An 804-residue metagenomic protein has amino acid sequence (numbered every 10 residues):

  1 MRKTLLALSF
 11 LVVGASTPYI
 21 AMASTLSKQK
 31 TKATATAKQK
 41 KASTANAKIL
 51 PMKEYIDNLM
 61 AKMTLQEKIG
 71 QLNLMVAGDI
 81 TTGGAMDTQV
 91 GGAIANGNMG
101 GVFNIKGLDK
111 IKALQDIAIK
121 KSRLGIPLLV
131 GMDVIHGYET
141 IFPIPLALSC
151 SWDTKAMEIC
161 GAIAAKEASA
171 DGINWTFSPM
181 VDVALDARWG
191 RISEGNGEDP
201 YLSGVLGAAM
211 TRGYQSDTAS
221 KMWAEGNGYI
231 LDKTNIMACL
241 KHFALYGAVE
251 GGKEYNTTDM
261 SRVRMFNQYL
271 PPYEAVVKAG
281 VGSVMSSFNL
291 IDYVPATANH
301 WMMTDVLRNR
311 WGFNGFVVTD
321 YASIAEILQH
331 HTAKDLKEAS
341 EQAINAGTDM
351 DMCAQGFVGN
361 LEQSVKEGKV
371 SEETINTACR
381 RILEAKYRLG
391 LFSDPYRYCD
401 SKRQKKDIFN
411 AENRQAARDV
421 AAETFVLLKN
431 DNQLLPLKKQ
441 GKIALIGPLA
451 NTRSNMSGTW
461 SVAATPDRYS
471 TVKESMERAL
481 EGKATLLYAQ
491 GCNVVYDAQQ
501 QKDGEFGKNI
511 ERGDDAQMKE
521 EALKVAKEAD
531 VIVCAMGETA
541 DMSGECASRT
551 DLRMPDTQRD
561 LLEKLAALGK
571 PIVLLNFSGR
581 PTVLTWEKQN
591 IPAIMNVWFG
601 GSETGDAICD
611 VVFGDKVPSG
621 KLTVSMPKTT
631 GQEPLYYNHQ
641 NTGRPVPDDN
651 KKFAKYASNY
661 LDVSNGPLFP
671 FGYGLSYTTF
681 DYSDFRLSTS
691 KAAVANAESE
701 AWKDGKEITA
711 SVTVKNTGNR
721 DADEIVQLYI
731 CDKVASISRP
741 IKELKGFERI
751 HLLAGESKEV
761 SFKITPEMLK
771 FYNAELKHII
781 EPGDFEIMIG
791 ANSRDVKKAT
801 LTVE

Functional and structural regions predicted by a protein language model:
M1-T4: Positively charged n-region of N-terminal signal peptides that target proteins for export
A7-S16: Bacterial N-terminal signal peptides
T17-K770, I779-S793, T802-E804: Glycoside hydrolase catalytic-domain context in secreted enzymes
N773: Acidic surface patches and DE-rich sequence motifs
K798-A799: C-terminal effector modules
